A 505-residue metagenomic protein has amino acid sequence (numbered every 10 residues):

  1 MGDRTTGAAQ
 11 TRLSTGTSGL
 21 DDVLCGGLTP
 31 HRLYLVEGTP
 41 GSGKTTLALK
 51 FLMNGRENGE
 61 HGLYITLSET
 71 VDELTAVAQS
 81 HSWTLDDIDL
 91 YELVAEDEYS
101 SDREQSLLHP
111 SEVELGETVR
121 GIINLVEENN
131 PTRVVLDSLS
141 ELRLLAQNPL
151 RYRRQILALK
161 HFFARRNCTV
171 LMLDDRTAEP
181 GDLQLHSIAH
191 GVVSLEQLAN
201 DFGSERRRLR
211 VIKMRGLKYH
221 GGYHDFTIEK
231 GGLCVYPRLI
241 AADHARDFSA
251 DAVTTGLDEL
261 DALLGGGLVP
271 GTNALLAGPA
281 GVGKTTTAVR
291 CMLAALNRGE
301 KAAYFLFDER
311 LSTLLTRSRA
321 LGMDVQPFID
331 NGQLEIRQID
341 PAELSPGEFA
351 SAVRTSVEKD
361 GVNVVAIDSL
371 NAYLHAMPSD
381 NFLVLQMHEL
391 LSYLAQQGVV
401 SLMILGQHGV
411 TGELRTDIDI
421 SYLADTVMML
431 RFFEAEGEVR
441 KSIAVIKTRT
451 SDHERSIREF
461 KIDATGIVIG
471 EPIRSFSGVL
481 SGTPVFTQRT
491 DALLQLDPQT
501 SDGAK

Functional and structural regions predicted by a protein language model:
G2-T5, A9-T11, S111, N129 (+4 more regions): Conserved P-loop NTPase
G16-G27, G256-G267: Pre-Walker A adenine-sensing motif
G26-E92, L263-V325: Walker A/P-loop NTP-binding active-site region of P-loop NTPases, recognizing the glycine-rich GxxxxGKT/S
H31, N58-H61, D86-I88, N167-C168 (+10 more regions): Short glycine-/polar-rich loops that comprise or flank the Walker A/P-loop and associated switch/sensor motifs
Y34, L107-I188, V192, E343-V427 (+1 more regions): P-loop NTPase motor core
F51, A76-Q79, D175, E179-L183 (+8 more regions): Short beta-alpha junctions and helix-cap segments that line functional grooves
E60-A146, E300-P378, T465: Conserved inter-motif catalytic segment of the P-loop NTP-binding fold
S68-D72, S80, V94-Y99, S140-L142 (+17 more regions): Conserved nucleotide-binding/hydrolysis micro-motifs of P-loop NTPases
